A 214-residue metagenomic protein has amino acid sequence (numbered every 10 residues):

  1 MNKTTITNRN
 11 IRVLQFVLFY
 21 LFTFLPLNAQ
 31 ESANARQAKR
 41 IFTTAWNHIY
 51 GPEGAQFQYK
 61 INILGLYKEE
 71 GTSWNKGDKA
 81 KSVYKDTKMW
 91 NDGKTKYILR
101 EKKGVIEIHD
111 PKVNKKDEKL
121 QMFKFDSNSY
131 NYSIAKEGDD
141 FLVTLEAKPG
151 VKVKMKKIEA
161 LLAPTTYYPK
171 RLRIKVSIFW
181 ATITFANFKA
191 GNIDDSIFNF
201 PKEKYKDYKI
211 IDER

Functional and structural regions predicted by a protein language model:
N2-Q15: Bacterial N-terminal signal peptides that target proteins for export
Q15-F24: Bacterial N-terminal signal peptides
N28-Y67, E203-R214: N-terminal leader/targeting segments and the immediate start of mature chains
E31, E70-D117, V176-A181: An acidic-aromatic
E31-N34, E137-D139, P149-K157, T165-R214: Non-transmembrane domains of secretory- and envelope-associated proteins
Q58-N62, A80-K85, V143-G150, R171-K175: Short beta-strand segments that buttress and anchor functional surface loops
N75-D78, W90-D92, K156-R171: A short, surface-exposed beta-strand/turn
P111-D139: Flexible, surface-exposed loop/linker segments and immediately adjacent secondary-structure boundaries
